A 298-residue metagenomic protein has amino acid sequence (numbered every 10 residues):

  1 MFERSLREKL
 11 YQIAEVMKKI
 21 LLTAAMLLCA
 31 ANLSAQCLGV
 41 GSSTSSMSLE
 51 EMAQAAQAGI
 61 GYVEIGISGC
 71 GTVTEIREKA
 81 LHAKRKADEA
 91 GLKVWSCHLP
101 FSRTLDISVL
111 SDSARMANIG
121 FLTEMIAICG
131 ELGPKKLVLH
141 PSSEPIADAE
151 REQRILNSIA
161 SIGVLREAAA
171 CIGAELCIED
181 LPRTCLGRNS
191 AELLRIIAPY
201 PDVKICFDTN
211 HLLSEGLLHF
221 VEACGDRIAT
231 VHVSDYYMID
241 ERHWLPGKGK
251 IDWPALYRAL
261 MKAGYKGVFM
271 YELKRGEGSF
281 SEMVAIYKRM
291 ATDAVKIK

Functional and structural regions predicted by a protein language model:
R4-V16: Short, Lys/Arg-enriched N-terminal segments with co-localized hydrophobic residues within the first ~10-30 amino acids
I13, A31-E124, G130, K204 (+3 more regions): N-terminal pre-domain/capping segments
E15-I20, E179: Positively charged n-region of N-terminal signal peptides that target proteins for export
I20-C29: Sec-dependent N-terminal signal peptides
Q36-L38, S46-G61, G163, G187-K204 (+1 more regions): Histidine-acidic metal/acid-base catalytic patches
T44-S46, I67-G69, P100-R103, S143-P145 (+4 more regions): Active-site-proximal loop/turn and secondary-structure-junction residues that shape catalytic pockets, frequently
E50-A53, D88-E89, I107-K204: Active-site acidic/histidine proton-transfer and metal-coordination neighborhood in alpha/beta enzyme cores
